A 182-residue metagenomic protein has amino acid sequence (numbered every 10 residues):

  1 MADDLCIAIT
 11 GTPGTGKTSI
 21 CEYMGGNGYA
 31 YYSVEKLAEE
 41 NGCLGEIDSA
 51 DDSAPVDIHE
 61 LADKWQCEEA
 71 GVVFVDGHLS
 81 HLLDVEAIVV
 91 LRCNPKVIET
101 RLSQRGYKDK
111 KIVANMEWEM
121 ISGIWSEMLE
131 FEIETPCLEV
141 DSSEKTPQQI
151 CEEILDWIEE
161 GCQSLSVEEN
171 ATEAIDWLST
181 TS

Functional and structural regions predicted by a protein language model:
A2-C6: Pre-Walker A (Motif I) flank of P-loop NTPase domains
I9: Hydrophobic anchor at the beta1->P-loop junction of P-loop NTPases
T12, M24: P-loop (Walker A) phosphate-binding loop of NTP-binding proteins
T15: ATP-binding Walker
T18: Walker A/P-loop
Y29-L83, E173: ATP-dependent small-molecule kinase phosphotransfer cores that center on conserved nucleotide phosphate-binding segments
E46, C93-E144, E159: A glycine- and Lys/Arg-enriched "phosphate-lid" helix/loop adjacent to the NTP-binding pocket of small-molecule kinases
L129-S182: NTP-dependent small-molecule kinase module
